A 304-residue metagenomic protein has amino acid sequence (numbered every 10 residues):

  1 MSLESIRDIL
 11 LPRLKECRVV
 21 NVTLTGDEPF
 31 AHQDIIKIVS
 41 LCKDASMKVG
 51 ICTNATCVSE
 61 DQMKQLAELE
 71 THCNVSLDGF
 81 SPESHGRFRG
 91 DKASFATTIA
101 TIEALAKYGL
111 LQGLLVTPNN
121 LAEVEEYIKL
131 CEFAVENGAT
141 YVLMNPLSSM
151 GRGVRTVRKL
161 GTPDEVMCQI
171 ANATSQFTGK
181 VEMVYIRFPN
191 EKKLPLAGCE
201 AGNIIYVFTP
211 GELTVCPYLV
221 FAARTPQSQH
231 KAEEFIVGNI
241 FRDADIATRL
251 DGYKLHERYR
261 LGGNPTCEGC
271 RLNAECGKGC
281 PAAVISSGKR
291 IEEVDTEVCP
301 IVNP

Functional and structural regions predicted by a protein language model:
M1-T71: Conserved alpha-helical substructure of the radical SAM core
L3, R7, H32, S59-E60 (+4 more regions): Structural motif corresponding to alpha-helix initiation and N-cap regions
I6, V166-M167, I246: Hydrophobic/aromatic residues in well-formed alpha-helices
K15, K48, L69-D78, E83-T214 (+1 more regions): Radical SAM enzyme [4Fe-4S]-AdoMet core and its adjacent flexible, acidic and glycine-rich loops/tails across
G26, L77, P146, A274 (+1 more regions): Residues that line or immediately flank small-molecule/substrate-binding pockets and catalytic motifs
E28, C57, G79, S148 (+1 more regions): Flexible, active-site-proximal loop/turn residues at the rims of small-molecule/cofactor binding pockets and catalytic
V184-V302: Accessory C-terminal segments flanking Radical SAM cores
